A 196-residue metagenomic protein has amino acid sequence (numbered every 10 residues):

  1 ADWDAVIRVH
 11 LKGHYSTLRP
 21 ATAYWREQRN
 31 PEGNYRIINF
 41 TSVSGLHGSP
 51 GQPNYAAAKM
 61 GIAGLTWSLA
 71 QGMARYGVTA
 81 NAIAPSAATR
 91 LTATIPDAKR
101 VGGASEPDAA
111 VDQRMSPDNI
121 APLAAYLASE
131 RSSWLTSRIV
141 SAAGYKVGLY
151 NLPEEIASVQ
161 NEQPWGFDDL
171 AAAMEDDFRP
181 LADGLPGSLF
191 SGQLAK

Functional and structural regions predicted by a protein language model:
A1-D4: Substrate-binding pocket helix/loop in short-chain dehydrogenase/reductase
L18, A58: Active-site helix of classical SDR
P20-G33: A short helix-coil junction within the Rossmann-fold of NAD(P)-dependent oxidoreductases
S42: Residue(s) in the substrate-gating loop at a strand-loop-helix junction that position the organic substrate next
H47, A63, S68-V78, E130-W134: Active-site-adjacent segment of SDR/Rossmann-fold oxidoreductases
H47-N54: Active-site loop immediately N-terminal to the catalytic Tyr-X3-Lys motif of short-chain dehydrogenase/reductase
G103-K196: C-terminal helical subdomain
